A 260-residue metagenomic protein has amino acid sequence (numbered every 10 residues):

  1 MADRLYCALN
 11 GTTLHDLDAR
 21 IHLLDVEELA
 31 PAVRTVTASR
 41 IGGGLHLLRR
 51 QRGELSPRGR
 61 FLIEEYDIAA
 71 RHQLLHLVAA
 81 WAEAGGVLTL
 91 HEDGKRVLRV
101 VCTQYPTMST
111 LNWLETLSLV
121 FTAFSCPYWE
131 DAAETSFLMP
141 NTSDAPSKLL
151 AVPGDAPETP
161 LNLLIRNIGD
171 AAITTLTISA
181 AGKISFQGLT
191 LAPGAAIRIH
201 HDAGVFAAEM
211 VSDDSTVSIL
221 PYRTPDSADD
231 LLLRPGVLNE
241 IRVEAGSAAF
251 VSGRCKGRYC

Functional and structural regions predicted by a protein language model:
M1-E54, K95-T107: Solvent-exposed edge beta-strands and adjacent loop segments that serve as assembly or binding interfaces
L9-N10, E92, A180, S212: Structural motif
E28, A84-W129: Short beta-strand and beta-hairpin "edge-sheet" elements
V36-I68, W113-P127, N239: Oligomerization/assembly interface segments of phage tail-like spikes and tubes
Q51-L55, A80-A82, L111-E115, D155-P157 (+2 more regions): Solvent-exposed loop and beta-edge segments used for protein-protein assembly and interaction
S56-R96: Long, hydrophobic/aromatic-enriched structural stretches that serve as scaffold segments
H72-A79, T116-S118, E134-S136: "Short basic amphipathic alpha-helical interaction patches in structured regions
D131-C260: Intrinsically disordered, low-complexity segments enriched in serine, threonine, and glycine
